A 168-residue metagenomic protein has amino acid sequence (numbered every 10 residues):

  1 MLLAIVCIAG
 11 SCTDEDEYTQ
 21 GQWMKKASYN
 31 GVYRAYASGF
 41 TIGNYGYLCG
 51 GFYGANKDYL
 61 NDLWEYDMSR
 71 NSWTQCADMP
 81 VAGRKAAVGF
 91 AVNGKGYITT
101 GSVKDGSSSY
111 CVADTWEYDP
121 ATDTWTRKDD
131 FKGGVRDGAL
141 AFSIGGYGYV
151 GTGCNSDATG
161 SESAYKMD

Functional and structural regions predicted by a protein language model:
M1-G10: Sec-dependent bacterial lipoprotein signal peptides
C12-D168: Kelch-like beta-propeller repeat domains
